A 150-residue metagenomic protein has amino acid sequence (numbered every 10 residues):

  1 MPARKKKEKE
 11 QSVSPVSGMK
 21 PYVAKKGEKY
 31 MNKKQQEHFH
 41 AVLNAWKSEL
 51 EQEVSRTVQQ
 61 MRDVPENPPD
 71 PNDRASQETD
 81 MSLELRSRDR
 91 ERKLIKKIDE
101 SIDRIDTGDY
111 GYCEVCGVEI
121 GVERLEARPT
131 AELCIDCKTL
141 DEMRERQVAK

Functional and structural regions predicted by a protein language model:
P2-T107, V148-K150: Interaction interfaces in information-processing and related assembly proteins
D106-D109, A127-T130: Residue-level signal for mature regions of secreted extracellular proteins and peptides
G111-E114, E132: Cys/His-enriched microdomains
V115-C116, D136: Short, cysteine/histidine-rich loop/knuckle motifs that typically chelate Zn2+
I120, D141: Cys/His-rich microdomains that often coordinate metals
E123-A127, R144-R146: Short Cys/His-rich "knuckle" micro-motifs
A131-K138: Cysteine-rich micro-motifs
